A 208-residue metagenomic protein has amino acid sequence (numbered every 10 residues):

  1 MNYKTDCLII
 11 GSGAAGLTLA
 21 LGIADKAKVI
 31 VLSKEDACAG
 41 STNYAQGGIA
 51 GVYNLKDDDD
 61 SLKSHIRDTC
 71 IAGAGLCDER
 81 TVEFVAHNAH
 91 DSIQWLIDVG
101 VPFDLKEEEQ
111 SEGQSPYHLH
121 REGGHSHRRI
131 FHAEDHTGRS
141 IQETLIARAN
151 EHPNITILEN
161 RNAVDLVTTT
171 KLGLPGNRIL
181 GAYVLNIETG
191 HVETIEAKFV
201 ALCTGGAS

Functional and structural regions predicted by a protein language model:
N2-T5, E188-F199: Core beta-strand elements of the Rossmann-like FAD/NAD(P) dinucleotide-binding domain in flavoenzyme oxidoreductases
C7-V31: N-terminal Rossmann-like FAD-binding beta1-loop-alpha1 element of flavoenzymes
S12, R161, K198-F199: Structural detector for helix-capping/boundary residues
G13-A14, D36, H136, A207: Residue-level detector of alpha-helix initiation sites
K28, K34-L180, L185-E188: Conserved N-terminal/central alpha/beta ligand/cofactor-binding core
F199-S208: Glycine-rich loop(s) and the adjacent beta-strand/alpha-helix scaffold that form part
